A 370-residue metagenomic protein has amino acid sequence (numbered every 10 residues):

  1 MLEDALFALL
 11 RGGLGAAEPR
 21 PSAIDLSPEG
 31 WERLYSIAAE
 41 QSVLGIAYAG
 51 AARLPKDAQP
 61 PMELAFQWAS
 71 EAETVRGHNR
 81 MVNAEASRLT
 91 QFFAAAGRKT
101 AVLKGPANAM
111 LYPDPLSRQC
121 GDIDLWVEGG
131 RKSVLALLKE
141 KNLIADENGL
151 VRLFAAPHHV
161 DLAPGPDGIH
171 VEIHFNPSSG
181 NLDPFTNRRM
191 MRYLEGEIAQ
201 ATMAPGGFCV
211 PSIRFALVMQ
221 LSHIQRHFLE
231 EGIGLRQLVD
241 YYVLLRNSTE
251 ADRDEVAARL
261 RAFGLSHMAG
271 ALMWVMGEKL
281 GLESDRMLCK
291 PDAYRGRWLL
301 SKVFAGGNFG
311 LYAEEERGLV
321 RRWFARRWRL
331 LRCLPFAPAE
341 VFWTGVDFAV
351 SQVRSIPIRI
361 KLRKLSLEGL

Functional and structural regions predicted by a protein language model:
M1-G121, V127-L370: Conserved NTP-donor binding/palm subdomain of two-metal-ion nucleotidyltransferases/polymerases, i.e., the charged
